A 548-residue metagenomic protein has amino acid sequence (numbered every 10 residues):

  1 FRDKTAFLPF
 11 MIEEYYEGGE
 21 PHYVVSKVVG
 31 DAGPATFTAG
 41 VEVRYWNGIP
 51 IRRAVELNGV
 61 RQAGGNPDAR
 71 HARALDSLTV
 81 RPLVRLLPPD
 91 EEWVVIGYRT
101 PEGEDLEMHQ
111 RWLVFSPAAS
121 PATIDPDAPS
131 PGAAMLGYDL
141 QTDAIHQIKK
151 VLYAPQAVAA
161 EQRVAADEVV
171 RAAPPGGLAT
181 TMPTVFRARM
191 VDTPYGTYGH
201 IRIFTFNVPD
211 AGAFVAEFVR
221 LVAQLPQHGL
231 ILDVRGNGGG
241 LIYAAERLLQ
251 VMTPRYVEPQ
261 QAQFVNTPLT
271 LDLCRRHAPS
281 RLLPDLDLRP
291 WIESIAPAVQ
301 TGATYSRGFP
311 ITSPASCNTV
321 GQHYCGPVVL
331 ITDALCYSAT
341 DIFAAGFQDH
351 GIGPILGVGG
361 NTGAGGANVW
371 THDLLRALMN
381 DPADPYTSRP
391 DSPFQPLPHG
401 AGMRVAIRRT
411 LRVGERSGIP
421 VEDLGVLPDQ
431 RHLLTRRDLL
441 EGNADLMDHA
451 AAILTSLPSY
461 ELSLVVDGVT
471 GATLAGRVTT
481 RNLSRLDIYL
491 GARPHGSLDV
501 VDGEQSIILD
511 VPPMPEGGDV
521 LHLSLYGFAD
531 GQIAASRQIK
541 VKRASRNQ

Functional and structural regions predicted by a protein language model:
F1-D285, N368-A383, T387-F394, G402 (+1 more regions): Flexible, low-complexity junctional segments that flank or bridge functional domains
N66, I242-T435: Conserved acidic, small-residue-rich alpha-beta core segments centered on
